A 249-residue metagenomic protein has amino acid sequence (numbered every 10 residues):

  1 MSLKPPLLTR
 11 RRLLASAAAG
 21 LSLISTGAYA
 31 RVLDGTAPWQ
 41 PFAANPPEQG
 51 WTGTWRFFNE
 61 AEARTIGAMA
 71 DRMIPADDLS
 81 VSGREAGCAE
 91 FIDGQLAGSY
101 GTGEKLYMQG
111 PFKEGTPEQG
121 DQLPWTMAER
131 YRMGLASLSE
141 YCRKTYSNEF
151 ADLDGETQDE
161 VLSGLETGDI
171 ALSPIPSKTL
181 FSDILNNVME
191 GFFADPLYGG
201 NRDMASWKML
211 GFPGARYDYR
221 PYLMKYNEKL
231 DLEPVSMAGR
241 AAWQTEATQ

Functional and structural regions predicted by a protein language model:
S2-L21: N-terminal secretory signal peptides and thylakoid transit peptides that target proteins across membranes
S2-P5, A44, Q49-T52, A61-A68 (+2 more regions): Mature-region segments of soluble proteins
L8-R10, Y29, D218: Intrinsically disordered, low-complexity sequence elements enriched in Ser/Thr/Gly/Pro
A30-G35: Boundary at the C-terminal end of the N-terminal hydrophobic targeting segment
W39-A43: Membrane-interface interhelical loops and short amphipathic "cap" helices that link adjacent transmembrane segments
W55-F57: Start-of-domain signal
